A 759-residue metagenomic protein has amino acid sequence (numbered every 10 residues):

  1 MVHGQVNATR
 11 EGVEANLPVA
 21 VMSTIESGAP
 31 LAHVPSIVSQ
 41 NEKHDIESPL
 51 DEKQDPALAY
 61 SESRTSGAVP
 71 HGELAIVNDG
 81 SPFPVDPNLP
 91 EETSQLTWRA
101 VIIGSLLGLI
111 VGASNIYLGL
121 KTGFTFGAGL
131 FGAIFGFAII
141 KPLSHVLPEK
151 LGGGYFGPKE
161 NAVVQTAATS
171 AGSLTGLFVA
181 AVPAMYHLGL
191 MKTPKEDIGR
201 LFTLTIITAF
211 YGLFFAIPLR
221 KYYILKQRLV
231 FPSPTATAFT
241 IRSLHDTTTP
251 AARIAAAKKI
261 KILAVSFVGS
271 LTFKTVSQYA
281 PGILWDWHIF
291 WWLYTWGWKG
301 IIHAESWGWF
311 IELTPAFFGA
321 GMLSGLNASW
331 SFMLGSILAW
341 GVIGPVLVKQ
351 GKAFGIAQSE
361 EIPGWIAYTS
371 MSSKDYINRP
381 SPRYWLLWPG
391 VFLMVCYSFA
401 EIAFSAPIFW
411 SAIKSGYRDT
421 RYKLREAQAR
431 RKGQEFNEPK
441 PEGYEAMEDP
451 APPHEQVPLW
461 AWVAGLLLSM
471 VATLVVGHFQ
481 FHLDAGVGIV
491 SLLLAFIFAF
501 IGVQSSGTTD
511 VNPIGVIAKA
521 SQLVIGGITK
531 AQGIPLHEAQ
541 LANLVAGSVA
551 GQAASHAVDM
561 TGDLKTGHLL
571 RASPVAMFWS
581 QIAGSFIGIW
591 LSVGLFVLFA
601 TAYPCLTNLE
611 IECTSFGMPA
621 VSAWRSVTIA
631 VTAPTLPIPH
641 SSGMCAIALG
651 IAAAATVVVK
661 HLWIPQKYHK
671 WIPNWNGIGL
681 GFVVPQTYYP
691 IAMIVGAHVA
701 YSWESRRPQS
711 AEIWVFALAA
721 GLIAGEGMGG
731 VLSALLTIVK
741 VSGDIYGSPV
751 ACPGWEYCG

Functional and structural regions predicted by a protein language model:
V2-N7, G12, P18-G759: Alpha-helical multipass membrane-protein architecture
